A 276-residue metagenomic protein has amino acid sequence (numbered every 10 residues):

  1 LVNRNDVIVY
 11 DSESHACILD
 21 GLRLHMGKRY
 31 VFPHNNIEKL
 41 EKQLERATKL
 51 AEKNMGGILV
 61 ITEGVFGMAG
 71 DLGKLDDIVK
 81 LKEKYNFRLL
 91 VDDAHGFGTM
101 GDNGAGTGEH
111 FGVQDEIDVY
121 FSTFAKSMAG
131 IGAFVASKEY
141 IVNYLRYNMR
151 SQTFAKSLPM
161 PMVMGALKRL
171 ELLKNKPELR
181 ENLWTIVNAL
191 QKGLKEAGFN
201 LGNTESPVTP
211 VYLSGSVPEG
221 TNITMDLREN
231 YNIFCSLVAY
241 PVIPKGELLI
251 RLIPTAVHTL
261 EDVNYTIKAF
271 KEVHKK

Functional and structural regions predicted by a protein language model:
L1-A16: Conserved PLP-anchoring active-site segment centered on the Schiff-base-forming lysine
R4, L24-M26, E116, A197: Short, structured coil segments at secondary-structure junctions
Y30, H34-V91: Active-site phosphate-binding strand-loop segment of PLP-dependent enzymes
N86, G106-F124, N143, Y147: Conserved active-site segment immediately N-terminal to the catalytic lysine that forms the internal aldimine
V119-F121, M128-P177: Conserved core segment of the aminotransferase class I/II
R180-Q191, K195-Y231, E247, P254-A256: Conserved PLP-binding catalytic core of the aspartate aminotransferase-like
N230, P241-K276: PLP-dependent enzyme catalytic core of the Aspartate aminotransferase-like
